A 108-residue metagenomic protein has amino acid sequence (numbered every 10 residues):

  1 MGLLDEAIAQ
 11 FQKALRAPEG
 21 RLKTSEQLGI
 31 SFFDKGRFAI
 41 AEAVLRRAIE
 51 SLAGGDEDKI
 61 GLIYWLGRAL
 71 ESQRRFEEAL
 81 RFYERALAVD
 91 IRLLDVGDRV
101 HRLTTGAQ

Functional and structural regions predicted by a protein language model:
Q27, Y64-W65, R99: "A position-specific structural signal for the A-helix of alpha-solenoid helical repeats
L45-E50, F76-D95, H101: TPR/TPR-like (Sel1-like) alpha-helical repeat modules
